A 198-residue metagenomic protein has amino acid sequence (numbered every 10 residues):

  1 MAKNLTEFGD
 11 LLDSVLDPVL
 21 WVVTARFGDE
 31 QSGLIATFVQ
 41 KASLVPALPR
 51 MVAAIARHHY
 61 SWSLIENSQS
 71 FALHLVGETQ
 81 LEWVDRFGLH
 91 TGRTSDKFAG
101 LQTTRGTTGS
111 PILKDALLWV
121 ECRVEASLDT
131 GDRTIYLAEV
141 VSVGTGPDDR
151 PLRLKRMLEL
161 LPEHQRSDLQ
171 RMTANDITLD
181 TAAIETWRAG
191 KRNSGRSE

Functional and structural regions predicted by a protein language model:
M1-E198: Basic, polyanion-binding surface patches
